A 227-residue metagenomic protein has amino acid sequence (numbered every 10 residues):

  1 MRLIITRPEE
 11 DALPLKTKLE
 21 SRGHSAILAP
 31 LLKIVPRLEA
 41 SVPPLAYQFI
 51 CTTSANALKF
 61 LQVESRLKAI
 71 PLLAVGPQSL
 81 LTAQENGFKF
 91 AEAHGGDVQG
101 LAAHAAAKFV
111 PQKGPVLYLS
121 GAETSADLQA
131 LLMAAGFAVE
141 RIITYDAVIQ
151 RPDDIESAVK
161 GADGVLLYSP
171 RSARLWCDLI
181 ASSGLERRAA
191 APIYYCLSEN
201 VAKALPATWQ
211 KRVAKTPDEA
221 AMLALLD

Functional and structural regions predicted by a protein language model:
M1-D227: Signature of uroporphyrinogen-III synthase
